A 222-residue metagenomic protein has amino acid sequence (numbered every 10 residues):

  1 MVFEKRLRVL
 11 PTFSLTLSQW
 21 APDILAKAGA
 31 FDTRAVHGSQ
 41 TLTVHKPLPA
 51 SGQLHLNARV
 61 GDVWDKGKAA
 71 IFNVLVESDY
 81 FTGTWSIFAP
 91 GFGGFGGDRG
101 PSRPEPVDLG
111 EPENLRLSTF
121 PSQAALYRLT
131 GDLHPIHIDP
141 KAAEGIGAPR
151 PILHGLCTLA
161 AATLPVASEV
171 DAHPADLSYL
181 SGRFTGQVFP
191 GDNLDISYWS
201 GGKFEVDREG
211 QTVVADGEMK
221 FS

Functional and structural regions predicted by a protein language model:
M1-Q53: Hydrophobic, proline/glycine-rich low-complexity stretches
M1-R8, W85-L153, A167, D171: Catalytic strand-loop segment that frames the active site of acyl-thioester-processing enzymes
F13, L17-S18, R59, Y127 (+2 more regions): Residue-level recognition of well-ordered secondary-structure positions
D32, V36-H37, P49, Y127-T130 (+4 more regions): Generic, ordered loop/turn and secondary-structure boundary motif
R34, K68-A70, P174: A generic structural micro-feature
S39-L115, P190, D195-S222: HotDog/MaoC-like acyl-thioester-processing domains
I136-E218: Catalytic-pocket segment enriched in acidic/His residues
